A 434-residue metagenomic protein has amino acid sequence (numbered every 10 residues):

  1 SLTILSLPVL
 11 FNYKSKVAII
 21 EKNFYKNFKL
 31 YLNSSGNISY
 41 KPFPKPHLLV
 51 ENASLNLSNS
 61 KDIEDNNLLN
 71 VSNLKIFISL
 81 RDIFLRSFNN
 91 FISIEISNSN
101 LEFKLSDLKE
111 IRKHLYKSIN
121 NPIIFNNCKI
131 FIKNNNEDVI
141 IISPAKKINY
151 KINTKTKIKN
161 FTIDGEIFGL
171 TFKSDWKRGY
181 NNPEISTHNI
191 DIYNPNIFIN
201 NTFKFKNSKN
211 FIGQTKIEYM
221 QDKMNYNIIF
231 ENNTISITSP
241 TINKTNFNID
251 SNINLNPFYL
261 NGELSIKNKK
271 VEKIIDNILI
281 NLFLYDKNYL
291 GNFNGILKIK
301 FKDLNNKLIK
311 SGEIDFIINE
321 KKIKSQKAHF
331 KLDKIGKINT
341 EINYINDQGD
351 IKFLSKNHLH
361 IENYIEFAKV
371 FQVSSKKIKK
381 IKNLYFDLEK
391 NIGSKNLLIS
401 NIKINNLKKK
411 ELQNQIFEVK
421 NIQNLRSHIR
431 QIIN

Functional and structural regions predicted by a protein language model:
S1-K29: N-terminal type II signal-anchor transmembrane helix that functions as the membrane-insertion/stop-transfer segment
V9-K16, I38-E137, K157-E166, E184-S186 (+4 more regions): Flexible beta-edge/linker motif
K29-N37: A short, amphipathic edge element
I83-R86, S174-K177, I199-K206, N225-I229 (+3 more regions): Short, T/G/N/S-enriched strand-turn elements that build extracellular solenoid repeat scaffolds
S99-I212, I217-Y219, K273-K322, H329-I335: Elongated, acidic membrane-bridging lipid-handling scaffolds and related periplasm/extracellular "bridge/tunnel" systems
K157-K159, N181-S186, N210-F211, N233-S236 (+4 more regions): Hydrophobic residues embedded in beta-strands of well-ordered beta-sheets
F230, L304, K356-N434: Extended terminal
